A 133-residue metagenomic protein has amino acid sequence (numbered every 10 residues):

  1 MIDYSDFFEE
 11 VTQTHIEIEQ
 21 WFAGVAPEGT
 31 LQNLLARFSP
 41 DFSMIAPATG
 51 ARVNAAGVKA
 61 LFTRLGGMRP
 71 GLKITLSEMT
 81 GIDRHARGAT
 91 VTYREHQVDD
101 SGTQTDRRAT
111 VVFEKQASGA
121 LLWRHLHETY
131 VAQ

Functional and structural regions predicted by a protein language model:
M1-P40: Short, low-complexity N-terminal intrinsically disordered segments enriched in polar/charged residues
G29-R87: A solvent-exposed, acidic/Ser-Thr-rich amphipathic alpha-helical stretch
D41, T92-V98: Generic short beta-strand segments
G67-R69, Q97-D106: Short, cysteine-centered beta-strand-loop-beta hairpins and adjacent loop/turn segments enriched in charged/polar
I74-S77, T90-T92, T103-T110: Short, surface-exposed coil-to-beta transition loops
G81-G88, E114-A120: A short, structured loop/turn motif at beta-sheet edges
D106-Q133: Short beta-strand edge/turn micro-motifs at domain boundaries
